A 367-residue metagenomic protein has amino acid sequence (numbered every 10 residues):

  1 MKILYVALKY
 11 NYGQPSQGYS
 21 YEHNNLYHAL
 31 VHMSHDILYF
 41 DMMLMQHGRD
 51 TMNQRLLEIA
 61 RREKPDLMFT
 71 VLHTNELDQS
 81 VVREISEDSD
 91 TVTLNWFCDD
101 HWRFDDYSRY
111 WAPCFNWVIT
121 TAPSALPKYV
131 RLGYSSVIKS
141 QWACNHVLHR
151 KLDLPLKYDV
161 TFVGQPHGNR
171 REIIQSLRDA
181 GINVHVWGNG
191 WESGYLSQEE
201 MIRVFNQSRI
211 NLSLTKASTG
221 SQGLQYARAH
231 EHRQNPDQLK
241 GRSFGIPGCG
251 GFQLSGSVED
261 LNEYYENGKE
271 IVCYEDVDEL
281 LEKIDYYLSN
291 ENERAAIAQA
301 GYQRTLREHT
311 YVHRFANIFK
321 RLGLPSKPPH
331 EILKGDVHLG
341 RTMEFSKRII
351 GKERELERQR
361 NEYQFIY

Functional and structural regions predicted by a protein language model:
M1-R55, E63, T70-N75, P113-N267 (+3 more regions): Nucleotide-sugar donor-binding catalytic core of glycosyltransferases
R55-L56, D106-Y107, E199-E200, E279: Short acidic active-site motifs
S86-D99: Active-site proximal beta-strand in glycosyltransferases
H101-F115: Glycine-rich, charge-decorated loop segments at or immediately adjacent to ligand/cofactor-binding or catalytic sites
K240, I271-V277, Y286-E291: Conserved acidic donor-binding segment of nucleotide-sugar-dependent glycosyltransferases
N262-E270, E275, K283: Acidic, glycine-centered active-site loop in nucleotide-sugar glycosyltransferases
E282-Y367: C-terminal amphipathic helix plus adjacent low-complexity, charged tail appended to glycosyltransferase catalytic
